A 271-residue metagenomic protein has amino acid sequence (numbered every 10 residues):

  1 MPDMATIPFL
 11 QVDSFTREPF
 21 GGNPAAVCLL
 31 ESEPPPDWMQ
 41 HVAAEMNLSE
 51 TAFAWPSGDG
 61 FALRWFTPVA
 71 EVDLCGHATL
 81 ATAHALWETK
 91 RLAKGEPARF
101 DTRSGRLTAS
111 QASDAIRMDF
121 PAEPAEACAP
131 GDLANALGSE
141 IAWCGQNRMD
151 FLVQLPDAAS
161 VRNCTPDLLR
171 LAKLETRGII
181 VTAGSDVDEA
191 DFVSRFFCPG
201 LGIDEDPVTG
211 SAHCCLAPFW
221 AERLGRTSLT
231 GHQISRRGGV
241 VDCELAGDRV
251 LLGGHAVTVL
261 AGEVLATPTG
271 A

Functional and structural regions predicted by a protein language model:
P2-L74, L80-A271: Active-site proximal loop and beta-alpha junction motif in alpha/beta enzyme cores
